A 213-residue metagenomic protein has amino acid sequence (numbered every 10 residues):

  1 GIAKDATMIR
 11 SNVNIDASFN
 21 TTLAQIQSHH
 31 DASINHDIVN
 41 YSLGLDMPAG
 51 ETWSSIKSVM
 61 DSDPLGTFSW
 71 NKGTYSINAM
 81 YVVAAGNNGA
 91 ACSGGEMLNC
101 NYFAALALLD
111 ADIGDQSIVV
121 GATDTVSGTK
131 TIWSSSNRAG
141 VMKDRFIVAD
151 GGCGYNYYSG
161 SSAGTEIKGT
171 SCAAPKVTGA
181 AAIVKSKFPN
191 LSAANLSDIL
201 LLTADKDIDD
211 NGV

Functional and structural regions predicted by a protein language model:
G1-T21, I34-D37, P48, S76 (+3 more regions): Subtilisin-like serine protease catalytic core
G1-T22, L45, S54, S93-A111 (+2 more regions): Peri-catalytic substrate-binding/gating loops that frame the active-site cleft of hydrolases
T7-N12, H36-L43, A79-A84, S117-G121 (+4 more regions): Structural recognition of the beta-strand scaffold that forms the well-ordered cores of secreted hydrolase catalytic
N14-A17, L43-P48, N87-A91, T123-G128 (+2 more regions): Solvent-exposed loop/turn segments at secondary-structure junctions within structured extracellular/periplasmic domains
H29-S54, A84-A85: Short acidic, glycine-rich surface-loop motifs adjacent to enzyme active sites
H36-N40, Q116-V119, V126, T131 (+1 more regions): C-terminal subdomain of the subtilisin-like protease fold in secreted/lumenal serine endopeptidases
T52-Y81, A105-Q116: Catalytic-core regions built around general acid/base machinery
Y102-S186, N190: Extracellular S/T/G-rich loop segment that most often corresponds to the catalytic His/Ser-adjacent loop
